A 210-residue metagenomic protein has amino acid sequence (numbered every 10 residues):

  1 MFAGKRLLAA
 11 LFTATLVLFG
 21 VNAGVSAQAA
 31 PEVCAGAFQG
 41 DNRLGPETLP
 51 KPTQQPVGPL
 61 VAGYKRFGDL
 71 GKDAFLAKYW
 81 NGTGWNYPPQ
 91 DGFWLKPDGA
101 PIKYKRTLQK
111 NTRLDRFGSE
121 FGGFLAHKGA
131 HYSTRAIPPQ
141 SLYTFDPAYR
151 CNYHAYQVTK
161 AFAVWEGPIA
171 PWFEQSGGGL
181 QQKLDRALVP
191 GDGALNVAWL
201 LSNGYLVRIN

Functional and structural regions predicted by a protein language model:
M1-A29: Secretory targeting and sorting signals
A9-A14, L18-G20, P46, K51 (+3 more regions): Generic detector of low-complexity/intrinsically disordered segments and short hydrophobic N-terminal stretches
A29-A30, P147: Secretory pathway export signals and precursors
P31-G123, H131-S133, Y153: ADP-ribose/NAD+-binding catalytic cleft of ART/PARP-like enzymes
S119-G123, G129-Q175: ADP-ribosyltransferase catalytic core
A163-N210: Active-site or metal-binding loop neighborhoods of secreted/extracellular toxin and effector enzymes
